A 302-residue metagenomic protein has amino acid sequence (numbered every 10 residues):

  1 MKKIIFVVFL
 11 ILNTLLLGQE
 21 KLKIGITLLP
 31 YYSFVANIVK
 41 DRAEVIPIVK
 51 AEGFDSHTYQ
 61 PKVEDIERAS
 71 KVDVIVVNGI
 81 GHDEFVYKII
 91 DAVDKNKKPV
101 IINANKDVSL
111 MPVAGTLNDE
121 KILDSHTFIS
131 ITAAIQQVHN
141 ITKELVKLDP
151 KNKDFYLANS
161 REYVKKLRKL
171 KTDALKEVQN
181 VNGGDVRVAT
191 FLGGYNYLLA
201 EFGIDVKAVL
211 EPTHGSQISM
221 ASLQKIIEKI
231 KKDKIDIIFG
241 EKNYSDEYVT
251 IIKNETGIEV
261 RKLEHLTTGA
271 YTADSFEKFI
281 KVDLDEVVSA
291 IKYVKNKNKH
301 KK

Functional and structural regions predicted by a protein language model:
M1-I4: Positively charged n-region of N-terminal signal peptides that target proteins for export
F6-G18: Hydrophobic h-region of N-terminal signal peptides that target proteins for export in Gram-negative bacteria
Q19-K302: Extracytoplasmic metal-acquisition and chelation regions
